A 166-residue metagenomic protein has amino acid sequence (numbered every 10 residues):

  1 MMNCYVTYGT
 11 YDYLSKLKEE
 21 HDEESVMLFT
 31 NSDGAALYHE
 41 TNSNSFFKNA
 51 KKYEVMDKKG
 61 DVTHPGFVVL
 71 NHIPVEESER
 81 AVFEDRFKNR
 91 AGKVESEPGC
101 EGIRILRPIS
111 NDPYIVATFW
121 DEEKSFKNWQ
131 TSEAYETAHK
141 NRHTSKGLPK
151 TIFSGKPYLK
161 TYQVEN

Functional and structural regions predicted by a protein language model:
M2-Y8, T30-N42, V68-I73, L106-S132: Short, well-ordered beta-strand segments in beta-rich or mixed alpha/beta enzyme and ligand-binding folds
T10-H21, S78-G102: Short amphipathic alpha-helical segments
L14-G34, T41-E54, E95-P98, E123-G155: An amphipathic, aromatic/His-enriched active-site/gating alpha helix that lines ligand/cofactor pockets
F46-E84: Surface-exposed beta-loop interaction hotspot
D61-G66, E79, I115, G155-N166: Short, low-order "capping/linker" segments at domain edges
V75-E77, E122, Q163: Non-catalytic surface loops within mature trypsin-like serine protease
R104-L106, K160: General small-molecule cofactor/ligand-binding pocket signal
